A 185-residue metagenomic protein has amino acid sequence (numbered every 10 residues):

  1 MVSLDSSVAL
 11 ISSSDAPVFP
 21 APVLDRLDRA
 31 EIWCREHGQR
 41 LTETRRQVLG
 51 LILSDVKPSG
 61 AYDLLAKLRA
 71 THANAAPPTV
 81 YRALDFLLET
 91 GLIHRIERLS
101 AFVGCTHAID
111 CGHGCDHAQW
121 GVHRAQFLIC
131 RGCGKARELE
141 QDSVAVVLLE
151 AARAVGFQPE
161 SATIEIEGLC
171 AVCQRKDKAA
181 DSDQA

Functional and structural regions predicted by a protein language model:
D25-H37: Short, Lys/Arg-enriched N-terminal segment that forms or immediately precedes the first helix of a structured domain
L41-T44: Short helix-coil-helix linker/hinge
R46-L51: Pre-recognition alpha-helix immediately N-terminal to the DNA-recognition helix within helix-turn-helix or winged-helix
D55-G60: Short capping segments at the starts of secondary-structure elements
D63-R69, V80: A short acidic, leucine-rich amphipathic alpha-helix
A76-P77: Short coil turns linking two alpha-helices in DNA-binding domains
V80-T90: Basic amphipathic alpha-helical segments that dock to polyanions
L88-T90, H94-A185: Non-DNA-binding regulatory cores of transcription-related proteins, predominantly C-terminal effector-binding
